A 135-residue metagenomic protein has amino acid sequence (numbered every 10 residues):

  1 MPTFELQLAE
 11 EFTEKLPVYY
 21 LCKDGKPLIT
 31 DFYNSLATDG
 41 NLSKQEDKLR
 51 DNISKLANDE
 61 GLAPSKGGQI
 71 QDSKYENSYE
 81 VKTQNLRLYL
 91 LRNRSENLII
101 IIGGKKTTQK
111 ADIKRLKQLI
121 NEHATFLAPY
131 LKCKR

Functional and structural regions predicted by a protein language model:
M1-N85, S95-N97, K106-R135: Basic, Lys/Arg-enriched alpha-helical interface segments
R87-L91: Short, surface-exposed beta-strand/loop micro-motifs that present aromatic residues
I100-I101: Conserved catalytic cores of phosphodiester-cleaving nucleases, focusing on short active-site segments
